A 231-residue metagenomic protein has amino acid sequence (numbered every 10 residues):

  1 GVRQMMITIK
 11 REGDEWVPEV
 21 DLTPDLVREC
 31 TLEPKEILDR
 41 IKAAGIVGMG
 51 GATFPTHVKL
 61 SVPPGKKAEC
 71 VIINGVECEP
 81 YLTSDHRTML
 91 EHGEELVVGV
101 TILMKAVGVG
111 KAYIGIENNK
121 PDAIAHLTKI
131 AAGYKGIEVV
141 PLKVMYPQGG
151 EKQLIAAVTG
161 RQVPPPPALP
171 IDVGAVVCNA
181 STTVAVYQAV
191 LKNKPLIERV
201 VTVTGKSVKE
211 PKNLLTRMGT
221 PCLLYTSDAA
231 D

Functional and structural regions predicted by a protein language model:
V2-M49, F54, P121, E138: Acidic low-complexity segments
R3-M5, I37, K42-A44, K66-E69 (+4 more regions): Short coil/turn connectors at secondary-structure junctions
I9-G13, G75, G205: Flexible glycine-/small-residue-rich
T53-A68: Short amphipathic alpha-helices and their capping/turn segments at secondary-structure boundaries
I73-D85, S207: Gly-rich Lys/Arg/Thr-decorated short loops/hinges at beta-loop-alpha junctions or inter-strand turns that position
H92-K105: Histidine-anchored nucleotide/phosphate-binding helix
G110-C222: Hydrophobic alpha-helical positions that pack around
T226-D231: Conserved small/polar residues in nucleotide/adenosyl-binding loops
